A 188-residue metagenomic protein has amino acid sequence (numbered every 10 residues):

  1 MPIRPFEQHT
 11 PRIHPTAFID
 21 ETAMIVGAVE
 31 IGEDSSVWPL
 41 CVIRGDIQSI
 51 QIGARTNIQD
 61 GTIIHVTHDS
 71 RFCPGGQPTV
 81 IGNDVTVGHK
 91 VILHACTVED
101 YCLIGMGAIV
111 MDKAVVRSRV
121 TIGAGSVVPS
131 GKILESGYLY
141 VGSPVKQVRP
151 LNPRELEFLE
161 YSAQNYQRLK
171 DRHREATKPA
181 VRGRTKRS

Functional and structural regions predicted by a protein language model:
M1-R12, L40, D46, I52-T79 (+1 more regions): Glycine-rich hexapeptide-repeat left-handed beta-helix
M1-V37: N-terminal segments that cap or nucleate solenoid repeat domains
A28, G45-I47: Charged, well-structured alpha/beta interaction segments
T86: Short proline/glycine- and basic residue-enriched helix-capping loop/turn segments at helix->loop/beta transitions
